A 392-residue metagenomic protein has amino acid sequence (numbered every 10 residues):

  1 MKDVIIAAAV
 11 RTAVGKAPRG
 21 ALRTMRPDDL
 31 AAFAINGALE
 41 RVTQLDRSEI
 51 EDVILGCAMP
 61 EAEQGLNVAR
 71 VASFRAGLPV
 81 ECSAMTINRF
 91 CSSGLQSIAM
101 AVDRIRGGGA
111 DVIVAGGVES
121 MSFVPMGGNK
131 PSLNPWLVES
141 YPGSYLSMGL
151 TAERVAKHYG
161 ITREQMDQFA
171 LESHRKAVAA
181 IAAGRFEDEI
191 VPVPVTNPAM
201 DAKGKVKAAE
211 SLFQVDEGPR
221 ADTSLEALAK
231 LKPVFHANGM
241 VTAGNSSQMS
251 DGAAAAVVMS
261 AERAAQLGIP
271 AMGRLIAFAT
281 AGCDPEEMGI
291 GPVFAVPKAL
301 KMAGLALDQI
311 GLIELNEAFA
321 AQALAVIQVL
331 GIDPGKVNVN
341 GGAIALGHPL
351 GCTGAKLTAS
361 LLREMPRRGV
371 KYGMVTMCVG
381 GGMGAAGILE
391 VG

Functional and structural regions predicted by a protein language model:
M1-P27, S224-I290, F294, K301 (+3 more regions): Condensing-enzyme catalytic core mediating Claisen C-C bond formation in acyl metabolism
V10-A13, G56-P60, R89-S93, G117-S122 (+5 more regions): Acidic, glycine-rich active-site loops and adjacent beta-strand->loop/helix elements that engage anionic groups
V10-A13, T24, D28-F33, Q44 (+3 more regions): N-terminal extracellular/periplasmic Venus flytrap/periplasmic-binding protein-like
L22-V112, V118-P135, I190-Q214, E286-E287 (+1 more regions): Conserved beta-ketoacyl condensing-enzyme motif
M25, C57-D111, P131, P142-E153 (+4 more regions): Conserved catalytic cysteine-centered active-site region of acyl-thioester-dependent Claisen-condensing enzymes
P27-T43, V68-A72, S97, M148-V155 (+5 more regions): Short, well-ordered amphipathic alpha-helical segments that serve as non-catalytic structural scaffolds within diverse
I87-V118, A156-F186, A255-E262, I327 (+2 more regions): Active-site-proximal alpha-helical scaffold in enzymes
